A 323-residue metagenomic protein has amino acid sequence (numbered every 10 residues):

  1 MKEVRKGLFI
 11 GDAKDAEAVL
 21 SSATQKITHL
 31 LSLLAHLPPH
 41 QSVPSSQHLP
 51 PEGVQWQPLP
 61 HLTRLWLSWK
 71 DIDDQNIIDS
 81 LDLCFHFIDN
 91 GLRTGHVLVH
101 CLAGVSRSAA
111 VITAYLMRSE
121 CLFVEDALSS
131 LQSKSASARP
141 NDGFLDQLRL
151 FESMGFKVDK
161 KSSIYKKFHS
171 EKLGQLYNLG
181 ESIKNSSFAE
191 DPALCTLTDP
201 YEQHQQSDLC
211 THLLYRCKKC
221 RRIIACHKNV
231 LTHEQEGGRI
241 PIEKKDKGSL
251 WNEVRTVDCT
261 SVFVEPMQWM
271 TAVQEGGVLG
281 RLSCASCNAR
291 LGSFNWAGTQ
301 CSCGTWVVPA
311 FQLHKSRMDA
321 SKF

Functional and structural regions predicted by a protein language model:
M1-H48: Glycine-rich, flexible N-terminal cofactor/catalytic loop recognition
A16-E17, A35-H40, Q47-T94, S137: Short polar/charged helix/loop
D82-H96, A103-V105, T113, M117-F263 (+3 more regions): PTP/DSP superfamily signal
S106, A225, G292, W306-P309: Short functional micro-motifs and their immediate structural scaffolds
C217-C220, S283-C287, Q300-C303: Short cysteine-rich clusters marking metal-coordination/redox-active sites
Q274-R290: Cys/His-rich Zn2+-binding "zinc-finger" mini-domains, especially FYVE domains and B-box/RING-like TRIM modules
S293-Q300: Conserved tryptophan-centered aromatic signature that marks the ligand-binding surface of SH3 and related Trp-rich
T305-F323: Cys/His-rich, Zn2+-coordinating zinc-finger modules
